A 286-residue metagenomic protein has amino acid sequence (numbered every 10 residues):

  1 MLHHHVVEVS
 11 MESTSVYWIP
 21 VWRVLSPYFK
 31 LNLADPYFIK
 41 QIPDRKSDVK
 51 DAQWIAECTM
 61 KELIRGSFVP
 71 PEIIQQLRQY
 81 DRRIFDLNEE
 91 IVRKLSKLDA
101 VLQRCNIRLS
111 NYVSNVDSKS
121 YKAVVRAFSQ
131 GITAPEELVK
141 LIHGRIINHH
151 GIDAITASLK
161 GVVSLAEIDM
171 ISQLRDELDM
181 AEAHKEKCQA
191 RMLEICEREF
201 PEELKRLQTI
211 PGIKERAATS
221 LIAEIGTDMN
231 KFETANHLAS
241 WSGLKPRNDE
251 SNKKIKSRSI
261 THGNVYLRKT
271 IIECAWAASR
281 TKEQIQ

Functional and structural regions predicted by a protein language model:
M1-Q286: A detector of single, family-specific signature residues that are central to catalytic or substrate-handling motifs
